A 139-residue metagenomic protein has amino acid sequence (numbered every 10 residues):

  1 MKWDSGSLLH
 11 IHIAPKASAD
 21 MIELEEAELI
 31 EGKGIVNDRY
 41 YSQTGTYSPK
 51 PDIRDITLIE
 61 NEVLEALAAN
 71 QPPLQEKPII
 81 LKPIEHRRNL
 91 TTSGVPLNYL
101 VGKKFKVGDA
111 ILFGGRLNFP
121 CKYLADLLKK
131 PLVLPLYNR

Functional and structural regions predicted by a protein language model:
M1-R139: Metal-cofactor-dependent catalytic cores
